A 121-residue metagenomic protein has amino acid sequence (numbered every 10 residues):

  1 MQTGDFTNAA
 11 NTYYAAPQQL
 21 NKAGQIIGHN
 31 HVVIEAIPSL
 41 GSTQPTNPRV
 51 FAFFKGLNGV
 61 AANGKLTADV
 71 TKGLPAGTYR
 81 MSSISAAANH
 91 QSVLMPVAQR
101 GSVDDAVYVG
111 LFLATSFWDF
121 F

Functional and structural regions predicted by a protein language model:
M1-L74, Y79-L111, T115: Structured recognition/catalytic domains enriched at protein termini, typified by the LPMO catalytic fold at the mature
F117-F121: Acidic, serine/threonine- and proline-rich intrinsically disordered appendage/tail regions
